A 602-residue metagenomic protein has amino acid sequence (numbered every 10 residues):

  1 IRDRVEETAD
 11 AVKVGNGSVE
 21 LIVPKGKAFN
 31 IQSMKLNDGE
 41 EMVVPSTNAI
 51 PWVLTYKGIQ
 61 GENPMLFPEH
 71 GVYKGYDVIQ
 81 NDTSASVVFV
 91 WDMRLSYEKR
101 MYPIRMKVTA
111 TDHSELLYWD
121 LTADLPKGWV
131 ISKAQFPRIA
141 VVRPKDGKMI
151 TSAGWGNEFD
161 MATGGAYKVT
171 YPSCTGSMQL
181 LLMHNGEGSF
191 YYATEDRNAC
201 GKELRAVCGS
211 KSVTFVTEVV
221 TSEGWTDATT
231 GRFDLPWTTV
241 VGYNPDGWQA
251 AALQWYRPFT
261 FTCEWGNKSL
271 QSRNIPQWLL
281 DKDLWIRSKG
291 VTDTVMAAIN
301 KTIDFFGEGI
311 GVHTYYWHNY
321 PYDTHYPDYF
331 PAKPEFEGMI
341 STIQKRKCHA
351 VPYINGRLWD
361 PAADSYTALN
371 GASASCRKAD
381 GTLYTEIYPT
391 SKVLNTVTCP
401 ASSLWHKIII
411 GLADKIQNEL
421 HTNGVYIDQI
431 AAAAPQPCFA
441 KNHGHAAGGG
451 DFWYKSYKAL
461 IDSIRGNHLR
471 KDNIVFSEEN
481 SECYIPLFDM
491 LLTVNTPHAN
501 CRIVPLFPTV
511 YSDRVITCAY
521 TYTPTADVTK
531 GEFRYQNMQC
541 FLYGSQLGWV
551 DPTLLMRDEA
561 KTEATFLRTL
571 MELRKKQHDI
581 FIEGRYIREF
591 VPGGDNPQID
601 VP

Functional and structural regions predicted by a protein language model:
A9-E98, N157, A250-L253: Acidic-aromatic substrate-binding/catalytic surfaces of carbohydrate-active enzymes
V14, S18, L117-L125, P602: Short, well-ordered beta-strand segments enriched in hydrophobic/aromatic residues
Y76, T83-S86, K99, Y118 (+4 more regions): Conserved structural scaffold segments of CAZyme catalytic domains across common CAZy folds
A85-D146: Acidic, contiguous internal or C-terminal segments within carbohydrate-active enzymes that form a structured patch used
E218, G231, L235-W237, W453-P602: Active-site-proximal substrate-binding groove within the catalytic cores of carbohydrate-active enzymes
G311-P334, S365-P400, A433-K458: Aromatic- and acidic-residue-enriched carbohydrate-binding clefts of CAZyme catalytic domains
P334-E337, S341-T342, H349-L420, H498-S512 (+1 more regions): Active-site-adjacent "subsite" loops/lids of carbohydrate-active enzymes
I343, L404-G466, D472-C483, Y535 (+2 more regions): Active-site and adjacent substrate-binding regions of carbohydrate-active enzymes
